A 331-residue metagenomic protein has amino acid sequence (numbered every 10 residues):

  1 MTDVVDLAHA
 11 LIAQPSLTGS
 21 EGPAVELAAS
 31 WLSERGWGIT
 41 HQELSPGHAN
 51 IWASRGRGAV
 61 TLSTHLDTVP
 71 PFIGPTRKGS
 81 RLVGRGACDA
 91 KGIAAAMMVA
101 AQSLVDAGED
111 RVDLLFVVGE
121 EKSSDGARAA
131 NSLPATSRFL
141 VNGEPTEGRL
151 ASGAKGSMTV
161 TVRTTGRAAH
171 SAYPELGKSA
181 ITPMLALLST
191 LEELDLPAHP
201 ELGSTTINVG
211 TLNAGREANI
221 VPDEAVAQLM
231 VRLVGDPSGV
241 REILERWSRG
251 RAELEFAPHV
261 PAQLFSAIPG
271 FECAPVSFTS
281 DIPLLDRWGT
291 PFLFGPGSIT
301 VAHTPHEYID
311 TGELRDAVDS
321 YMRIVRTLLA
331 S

Functional and structural regions predicted by a protein language model:
M1-A87, L293: Acidic/His- and Gly-rich active-site-bordering loop/insert found across diverse amide/peptide-bond hydrolases
S16, T40, P145, A151-A154 (+1 more regions): Metal-dependent amide/peptide-bond hydrolase catalytic core, centered on the "pita-bread" metallohydrolase fold
P46-H48, S124, F278-T279: Structural motif corresponding to alpha-helix initiation and N-cap regions
V60-L62, V141, R167: Residue-level marker for buried hydrophobic side chains located in beta-strands that build the well-ordered beta-sheet
L62, G79-S123, V162-T164, P174-L194 (+2 more regions): Alpha-helical metal-binding/catalytic segments enriched in His/Glu/Asp
K91, A95-T159, H199-P200: Acidic/histidine-rich catalytic neighborhood of metal-dependent amide-processing enzymes
